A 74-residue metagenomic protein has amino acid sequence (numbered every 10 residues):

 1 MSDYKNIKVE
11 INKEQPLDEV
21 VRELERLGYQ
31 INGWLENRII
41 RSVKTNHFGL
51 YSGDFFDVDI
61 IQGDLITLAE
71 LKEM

Functional and structural regions predicted by a protein language model:
M1-M74: Structural boundary micro-motifs
